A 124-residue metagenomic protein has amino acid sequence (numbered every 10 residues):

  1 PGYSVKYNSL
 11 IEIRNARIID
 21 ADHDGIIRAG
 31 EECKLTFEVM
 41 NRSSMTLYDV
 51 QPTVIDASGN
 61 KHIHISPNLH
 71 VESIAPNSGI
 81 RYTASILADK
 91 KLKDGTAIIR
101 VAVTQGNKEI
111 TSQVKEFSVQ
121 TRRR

Functional and structural regions predicted by a protein language model:
P1-K6, L87-R124: Terminal connector regions
G2-R28, Q120-R124: Low-complexity, acidic Ser/Thr/Pro/Gly-rich terminal tails and inter-domain linkers that flank the onset of structured
D20, S66, A97-V101: Catalytic cores of nucleotide-enabled group-transfer and carboxylate-activating enzymes in metabolic and assembly-line
A29-T36, I80-R81, G95-I98: Short, solvent-exposed loop/turn segments enriched in Ser/Thr/Gly
V39-S43: Asparagine-centered strand-capping/turn motif at beta-strand->loop junctions
M45-D49: Short acidic/proline- and small/hydrophobic-mixed sequence motifs that coincide with surface turns and coil-to-beta
I55-K61, G106: Change "in extracellular beta-sheet-rich domains … of secreted and cell-surface proteins" to "in beta-sheet-rich domains
K61-K91: Intrinsically disordered, low-complexity Pro/Gly/Ser/Thr-rich segments with frequent PxxP/GP/PP motifs and embedded
